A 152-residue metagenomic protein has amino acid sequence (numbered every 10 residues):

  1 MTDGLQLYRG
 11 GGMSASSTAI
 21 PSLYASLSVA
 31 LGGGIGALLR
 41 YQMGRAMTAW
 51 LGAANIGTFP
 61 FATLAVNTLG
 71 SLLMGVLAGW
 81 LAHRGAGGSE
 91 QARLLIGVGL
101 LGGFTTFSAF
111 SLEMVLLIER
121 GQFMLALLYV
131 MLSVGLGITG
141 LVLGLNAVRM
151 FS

Functional and structural regions predicted by a protein language model:
M1-S152: Membrane-interface helix-loop junctions in multi-pass transporters/channels
